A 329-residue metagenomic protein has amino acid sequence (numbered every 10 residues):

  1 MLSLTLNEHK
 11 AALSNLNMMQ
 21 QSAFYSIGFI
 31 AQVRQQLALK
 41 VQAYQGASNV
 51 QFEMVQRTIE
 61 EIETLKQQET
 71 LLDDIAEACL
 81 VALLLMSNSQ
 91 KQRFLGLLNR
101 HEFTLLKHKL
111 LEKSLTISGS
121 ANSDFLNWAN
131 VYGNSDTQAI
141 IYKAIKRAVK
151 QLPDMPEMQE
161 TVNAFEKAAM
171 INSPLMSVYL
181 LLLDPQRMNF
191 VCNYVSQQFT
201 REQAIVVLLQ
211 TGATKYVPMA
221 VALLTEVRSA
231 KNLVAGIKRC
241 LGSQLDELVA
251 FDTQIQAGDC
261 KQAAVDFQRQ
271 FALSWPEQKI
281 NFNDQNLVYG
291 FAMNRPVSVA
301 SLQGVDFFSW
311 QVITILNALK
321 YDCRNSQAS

Functional and structural regions predicted by a protein language model:
M1-L106, S114-A121, Q270-S329: N-terminal alpha-helical scaffold/docking segments in eukaryotic complex subunits
I27-F29, V41-E60, I75-M86, L105-S120 (+7 more regions): Structural detector for internal amphipathic alpha-helices that build alpha-solenoid repeat scaffolds
E60-T70, N88-R100, T116-Y132, K150-K167 (+4 more regions): Amphipathic alpha-helical scaffolding segments comprising HEAT/armadillo-like alpha-solenoid repeats
D73-D74, D124, D136, D154 (+8 more regions): Acidic-enriched, low-complexity/disordered segments with a strong bias for Aspartate over Glutamate
A168-M170, D184-P185, S196-Q197, C260 (+2 more regions): General structural signal for secondary-structure boundaries
Q210-D266: Active-site/pore-lining binding-face segments in mid-to-C-terminal subdomains
